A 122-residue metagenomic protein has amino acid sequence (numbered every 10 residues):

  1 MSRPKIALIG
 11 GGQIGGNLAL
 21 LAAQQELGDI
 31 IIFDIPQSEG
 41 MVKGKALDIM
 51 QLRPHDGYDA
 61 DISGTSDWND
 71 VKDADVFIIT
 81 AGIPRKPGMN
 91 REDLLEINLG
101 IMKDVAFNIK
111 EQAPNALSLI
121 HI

Functional and structural regions predicted by a protein language model:
G11-G12: Glycine-rich Rossmann-fold phosphate-binding loop(s) that bind the pyrophosphate of adenine dinucleotide cofactors
G15-G16: N-terminal Rossmann-fold NAD(P) dinucleotide-binding loop
D29-I31: Short beta-strand element of Class I
I35-D73: Conserved N-terminal Rossmann-fold NAD(P) cofactor-binding segment
D75-I78: N-terminal Rossmann-like NAD(P) cofactor-binding module of classical short-chain dehydrogenase/reductase
A81-I83: Conserved NAD(P)H cofactor-binding loop of Rossmann-fold oxidoreductase domains
K86-N98: Glycine/threonine-rich flexible loop motifs
I120-I122: Conserved small/polar residues in nucleotide/adenosyl-binding loops
